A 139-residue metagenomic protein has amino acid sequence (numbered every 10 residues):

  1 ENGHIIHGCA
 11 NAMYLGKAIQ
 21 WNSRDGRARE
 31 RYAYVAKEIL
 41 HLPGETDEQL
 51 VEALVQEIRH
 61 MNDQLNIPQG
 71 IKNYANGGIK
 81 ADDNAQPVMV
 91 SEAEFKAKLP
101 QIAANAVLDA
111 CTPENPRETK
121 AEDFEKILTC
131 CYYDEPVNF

Functional and structural regions predicted by a protein language model:
E1-E57: Active-site segments that bind and position negatively charged phosphate/pyrophosphate groups
A36-F139: C-terminal charged capping/lid subdomain of soluble metabolic enzymes
